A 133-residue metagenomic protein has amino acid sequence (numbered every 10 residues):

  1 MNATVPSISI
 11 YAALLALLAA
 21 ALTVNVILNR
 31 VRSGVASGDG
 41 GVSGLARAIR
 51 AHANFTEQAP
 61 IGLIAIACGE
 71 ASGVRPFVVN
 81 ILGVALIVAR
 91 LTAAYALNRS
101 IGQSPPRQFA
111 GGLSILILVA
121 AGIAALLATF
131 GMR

Functional and structural regions predicted by a protein language model:
A3-P6, G44, A48-N54, E70 (+3 more regions): Juxtamembrane loop-transmembrane helix junctions in multi-pass integral membrane proteins, especially the extracellular
P6-L22: Alpha-helical transmembrane segments
Y11-L14, I49-H52, L82-A85, A110-L113: Physicochemical signature of membrane-embedded alpha-helices that form the seven-helix bundle of GPCRs, emphasizing
V24-R50: Cytosolic, membrane-interface loops and tails of multi-pass inner-membrane proteins
N54-I66, L118: Core segments of transmembrane alpha-helices that mediate helix-helix packing or line hydrophobic substrate/ligand
G62-L63, G69-N98: Mid-chain, well-packed structural core segment of small domains
T92-V119: Interfacial loop-to-transmembrane junctions
G122-R133: Juxtamembrane boundary at the C-terminal end of a transmembrane helix
